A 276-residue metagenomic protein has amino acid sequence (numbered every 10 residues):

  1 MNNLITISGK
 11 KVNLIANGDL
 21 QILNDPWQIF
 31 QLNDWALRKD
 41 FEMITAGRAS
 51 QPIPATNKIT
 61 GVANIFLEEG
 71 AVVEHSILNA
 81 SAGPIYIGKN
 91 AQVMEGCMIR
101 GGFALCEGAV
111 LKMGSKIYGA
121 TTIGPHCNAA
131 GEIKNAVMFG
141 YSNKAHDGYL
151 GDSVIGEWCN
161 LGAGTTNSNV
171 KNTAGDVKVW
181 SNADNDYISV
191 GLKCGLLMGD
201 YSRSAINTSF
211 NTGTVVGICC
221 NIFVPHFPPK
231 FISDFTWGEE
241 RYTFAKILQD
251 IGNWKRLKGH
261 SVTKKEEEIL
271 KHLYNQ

Functional and structural regions predicted by a protein language model:
M1-N64, G70, P225-Q276: Terminal amphipathic alpha-helical/low-complexity segments used for targeting or macromolecular assembly
R48-G156, K171-N172, L197, V215: Extended beta-solenoid/beta-helix repeat architectures
M113-G114, A120, H126-Q276: Glycine-rich hexapeptide-repeat left-handed beta-helix
